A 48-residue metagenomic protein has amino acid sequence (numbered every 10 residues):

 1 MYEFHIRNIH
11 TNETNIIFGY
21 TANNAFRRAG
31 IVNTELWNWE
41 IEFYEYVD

Functional and structural regions predicted by a protein language model:
M1-E13: Short aromatic-glycine-(Arg/Gly/Cys) micro-motifs in beta-strand/loop hairpins
T11-N23: A short, exposed loop/beta-hairpin motif centered on an aromatic-Gly-Thr core
A22-I31: Short, surface-exposed linear segments at secondary-structure transitions and domain or protein termini
G30-D48: Short, mixed-charge low-complexity intrinsically disordered segments
